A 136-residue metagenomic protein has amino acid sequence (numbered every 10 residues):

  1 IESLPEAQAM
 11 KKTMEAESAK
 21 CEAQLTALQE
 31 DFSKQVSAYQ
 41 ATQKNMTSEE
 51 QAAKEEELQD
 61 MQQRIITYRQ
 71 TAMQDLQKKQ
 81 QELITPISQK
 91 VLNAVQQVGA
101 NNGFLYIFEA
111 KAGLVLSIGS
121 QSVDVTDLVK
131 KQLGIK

Functional and structural regions predicted by a protein language model:
I1-K136: Amphipathic, charged alpha-helical segments and their helix-to-coil junctions in extracytoplasmic/peripheral assemblies
